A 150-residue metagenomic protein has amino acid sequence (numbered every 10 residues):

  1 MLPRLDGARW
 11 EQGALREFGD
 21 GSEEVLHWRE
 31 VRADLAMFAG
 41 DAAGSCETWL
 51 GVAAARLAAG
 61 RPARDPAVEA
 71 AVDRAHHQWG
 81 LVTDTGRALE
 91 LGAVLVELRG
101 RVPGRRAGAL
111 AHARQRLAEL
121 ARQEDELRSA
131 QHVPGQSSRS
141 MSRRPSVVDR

Functional and structural regions predicted by a protein language model:
M1, R114-R150: Actinobacteria-biased recognition of intrinsically disordered, low-complexity terminal regions
M1-W10, G44-G51, L89-L91: Helix-turn-helix repeat elements of alpha-solenoid scaffolds
R4-H27, A42, P62: Short, charge-rich amphipathic alpha-helical segments embedded in non-transmembrane helical bundles/solenoids
E11-R16, L50-A58, A93-G100: Amphipathic alpha-helical segments of tetratricopeptide repeats
F18-E23, R61-P66, P103-L110: Helix N-cap/loop-to-helix boundary motif
V25-H27, E47, A67-A70, E90 (+1 more regions): Residue register of alpha-helical TPR repeats
V31, G51, D73-Q78, V94 (+1 more regions): "A position-specific structural signal for the A-helix of alpha-solenoid helical repeats
A39-G40, L81-V82, E124: Structural motif corresponding to the intra-repeat A-B loop/turn of tetratricopeptide repeats
